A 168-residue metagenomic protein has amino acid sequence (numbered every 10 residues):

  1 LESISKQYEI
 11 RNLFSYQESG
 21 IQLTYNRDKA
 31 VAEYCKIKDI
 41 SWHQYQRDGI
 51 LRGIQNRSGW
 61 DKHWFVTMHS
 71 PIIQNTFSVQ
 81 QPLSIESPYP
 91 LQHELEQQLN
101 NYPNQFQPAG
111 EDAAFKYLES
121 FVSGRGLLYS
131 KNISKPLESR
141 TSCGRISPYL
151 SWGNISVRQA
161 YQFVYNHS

Functional and structural regions predicted by a protein language model:
L1-A114: Beta-rich, aromatic/charged-enriched effector core domains that present basic-aromatic interfaces for binding
I73-S168: Catalytic cores of enzymes that engage adenine nucleotides and/or redox cofactors via long glycine-rich, Lys/Arg/His
